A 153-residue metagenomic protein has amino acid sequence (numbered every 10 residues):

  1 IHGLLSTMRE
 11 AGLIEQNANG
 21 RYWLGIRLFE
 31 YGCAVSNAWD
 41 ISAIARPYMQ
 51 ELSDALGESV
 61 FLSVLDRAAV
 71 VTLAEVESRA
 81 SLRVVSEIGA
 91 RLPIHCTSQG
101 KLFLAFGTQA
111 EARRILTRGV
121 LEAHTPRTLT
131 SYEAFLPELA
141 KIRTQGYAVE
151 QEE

Functional and structural regions predicted by a protein language model:
L5-R9, I142: Basic amphipathic alpha-helical segments that dock to polyanions
M8-N19, W23: Beta-hairpin "wing" of winged helix-turn-helix
E10, A110-R113, T130: Cytosolic regulatory regions built on CNB/CRP/Popeye-like sensor folds
Q16, S63-V64, E152: Short beta-strand
W23-G119: Amphipathic alpha-helical effector-binding/dimerization core of metabolite-sensing transcriptional regulators
I44-L52, L116-E153: Short, basic/aromatic recognition patches
